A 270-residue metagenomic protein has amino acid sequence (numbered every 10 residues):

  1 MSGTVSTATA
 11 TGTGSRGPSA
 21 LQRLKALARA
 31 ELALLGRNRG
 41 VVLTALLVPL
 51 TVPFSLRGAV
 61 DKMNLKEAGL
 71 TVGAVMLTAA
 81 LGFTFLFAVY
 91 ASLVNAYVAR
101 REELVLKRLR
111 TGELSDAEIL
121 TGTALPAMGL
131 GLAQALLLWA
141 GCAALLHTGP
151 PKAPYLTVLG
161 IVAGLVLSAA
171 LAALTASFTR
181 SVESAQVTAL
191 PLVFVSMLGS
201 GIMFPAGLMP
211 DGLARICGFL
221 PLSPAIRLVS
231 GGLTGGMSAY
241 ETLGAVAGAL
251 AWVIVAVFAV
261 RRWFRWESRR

Functional and structural regions predicted by a protein language model:
S2-T11, A144, L233-G236, V246-R270: Junction motif at the cytosolic side of a transmembrane helix
S2-V48, R270: Aromatic- and glycine-rich beta-strand/loop motifs that create alpha-glucan
G36-M63, G73-Y90, A133, P191-L198 (+1 more regions): Hydrophobic alpha-helical transmembrane segments of multi-pass membrane transport/permease proteins
T51-S55, V72-L145: Hydrophobic alpha-helical transmembrane segments of multi-pass membrane transport proteins
F54-M63, A176-F219, S223: Transmembrane helix segments
D61-G69, C142-P151, G231-M237: Membrane-interface helix termini and inter-helical loops of multi-pass transporters
E67, S200-V255, R269: Membrane-interfacial helix-loop-helix junctions in multi-pass membrane proteins
D116, L120-L190, F194, A239-L250 (+1 more regions): Alpha-helical transmembrane segments and their short interhelical loops
